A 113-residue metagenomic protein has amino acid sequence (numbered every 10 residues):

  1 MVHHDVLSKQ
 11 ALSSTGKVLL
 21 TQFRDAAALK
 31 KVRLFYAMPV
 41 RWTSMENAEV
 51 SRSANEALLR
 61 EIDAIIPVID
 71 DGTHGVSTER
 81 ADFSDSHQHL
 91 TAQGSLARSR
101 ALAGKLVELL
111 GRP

Functional and structural regions predicted by a protein language model:
M1-A26: Secreted/periplasmic serine-hydrolase-like ester/acetyl group-modifying domain
H4-L7, A11, D82, S86 (+1 more regions): Short coil/turn segments at secondary-structure junctions
Q10-K17, E49, H89-A97: Soluble non-cytosolic domains of exported or imported proteins
T15, Q22-Q88: Extended hydrophobic/aromatic segments used for targeting, binding, or gating
S86-P113: Histidine-centered active-site loop/cap adjacent to the catalytic His in serine esterases/O-acetyl transfer systems
